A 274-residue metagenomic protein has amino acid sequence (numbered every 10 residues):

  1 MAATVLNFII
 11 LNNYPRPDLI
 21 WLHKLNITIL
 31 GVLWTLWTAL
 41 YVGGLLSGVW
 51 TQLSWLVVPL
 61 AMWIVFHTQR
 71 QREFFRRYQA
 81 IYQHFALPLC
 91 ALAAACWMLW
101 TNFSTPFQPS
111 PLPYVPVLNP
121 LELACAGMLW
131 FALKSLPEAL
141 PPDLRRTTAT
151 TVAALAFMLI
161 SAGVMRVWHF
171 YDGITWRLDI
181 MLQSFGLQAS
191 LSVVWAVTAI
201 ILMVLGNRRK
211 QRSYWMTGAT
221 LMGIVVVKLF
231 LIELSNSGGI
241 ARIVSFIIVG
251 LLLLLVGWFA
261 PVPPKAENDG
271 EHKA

Functional and structural regions predicted by a protein language model:
M1-A274: Alpha-helical transmembrane segments of multi-pass membrane proteins
